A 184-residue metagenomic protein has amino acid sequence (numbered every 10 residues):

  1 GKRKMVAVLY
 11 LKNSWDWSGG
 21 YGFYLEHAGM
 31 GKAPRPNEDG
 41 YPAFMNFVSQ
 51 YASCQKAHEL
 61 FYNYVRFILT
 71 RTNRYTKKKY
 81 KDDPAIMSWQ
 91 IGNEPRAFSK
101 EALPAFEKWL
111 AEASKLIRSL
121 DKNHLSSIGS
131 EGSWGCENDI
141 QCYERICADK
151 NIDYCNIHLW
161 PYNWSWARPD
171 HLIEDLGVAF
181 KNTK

Functional and structural regions predicted by a protein language model:
G1-T183: Active-site mouth of glycoside hydrolases
